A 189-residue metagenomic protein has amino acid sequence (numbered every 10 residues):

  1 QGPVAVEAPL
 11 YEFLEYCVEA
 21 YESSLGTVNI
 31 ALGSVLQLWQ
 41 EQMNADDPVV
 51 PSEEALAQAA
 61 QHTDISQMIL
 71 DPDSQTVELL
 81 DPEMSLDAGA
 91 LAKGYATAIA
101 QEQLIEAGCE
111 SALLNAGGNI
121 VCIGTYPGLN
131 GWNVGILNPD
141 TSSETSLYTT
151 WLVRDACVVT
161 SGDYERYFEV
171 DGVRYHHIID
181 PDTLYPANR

Functional and structural regions predicted by a protein language model:
Q1-R189: Mature catalytic core of soluble alpha/beta enzymes
